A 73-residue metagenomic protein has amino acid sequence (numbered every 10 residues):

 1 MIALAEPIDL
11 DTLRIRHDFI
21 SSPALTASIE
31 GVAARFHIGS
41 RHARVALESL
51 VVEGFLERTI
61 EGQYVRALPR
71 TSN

Functional and structural regions predicted by a protein language model:
A3-L13, S28, R58-N73: Short, cationic-aromatic polyanion-contact patches
L4, H17-D18, A34-R35: A generic structural signal for short
L10-S22: Positively charged, polyanion-binding regions of nucleic-acid-associated proteins
A24-R35: Short acidic, hydrophobic short linear motifs in intrinsically disordered regions
H37, V51, A67-P69: Short secondary-structure boundary/hinge segments and terminal tails
I38-S49: Short amphipathic alpha-helical interaction segments
G54: Glycine-centered, phosphate/nucleic-acid-interacting loop/turn motifs that mediate DNA/RNA or nucleotide
